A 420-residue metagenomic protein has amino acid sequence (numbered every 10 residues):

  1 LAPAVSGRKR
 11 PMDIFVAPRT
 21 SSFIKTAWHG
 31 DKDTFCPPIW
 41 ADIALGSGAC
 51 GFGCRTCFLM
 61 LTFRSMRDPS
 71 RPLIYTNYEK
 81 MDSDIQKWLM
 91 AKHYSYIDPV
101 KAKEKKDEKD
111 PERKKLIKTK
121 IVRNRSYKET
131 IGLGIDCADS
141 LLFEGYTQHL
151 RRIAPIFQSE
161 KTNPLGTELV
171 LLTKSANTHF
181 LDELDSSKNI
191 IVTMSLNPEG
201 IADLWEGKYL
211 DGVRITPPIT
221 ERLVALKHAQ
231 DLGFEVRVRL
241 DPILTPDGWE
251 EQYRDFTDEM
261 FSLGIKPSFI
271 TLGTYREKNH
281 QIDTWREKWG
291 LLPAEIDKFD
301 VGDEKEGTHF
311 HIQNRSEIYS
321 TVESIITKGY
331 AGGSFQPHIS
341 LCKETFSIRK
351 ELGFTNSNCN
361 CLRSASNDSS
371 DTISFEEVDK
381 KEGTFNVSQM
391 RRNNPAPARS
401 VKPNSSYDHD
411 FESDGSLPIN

Functional and structural regions predicted by a protein language model:
L1-W40, F411-I419: Flexible, acidic/Gly-rich N-terminal and inter-domain linker regions that tether and position cofactor-handling modules
V16-F35, R55-T193, N420: Conserved Radical SAM active-site core
D42-R55: Cysteine-centered iron-sulfur cluster-binding motifs in ferredoxin-type domains/subunits of redox enzymes
I131-L133, E168-V170, N189-T193, E235-R239 (+2 more regions): Structural preference for beta-strand elements that scaffold enzyme active sites
H179-I201, S268-R276, P293-K298: Non-cysteine beta-strand/loop elements that form the S-adenosyl-L-methionine
I201, Y209-I215, A229-W249: Conserved strand-turn element in the central/C-terminal portion of the radical SAM core barrel that lines
G248-S262: Catalytic cores of alpha/beta
D258-N420: Auxiliary Fe-S-binding modules of radical SAM enzymes
